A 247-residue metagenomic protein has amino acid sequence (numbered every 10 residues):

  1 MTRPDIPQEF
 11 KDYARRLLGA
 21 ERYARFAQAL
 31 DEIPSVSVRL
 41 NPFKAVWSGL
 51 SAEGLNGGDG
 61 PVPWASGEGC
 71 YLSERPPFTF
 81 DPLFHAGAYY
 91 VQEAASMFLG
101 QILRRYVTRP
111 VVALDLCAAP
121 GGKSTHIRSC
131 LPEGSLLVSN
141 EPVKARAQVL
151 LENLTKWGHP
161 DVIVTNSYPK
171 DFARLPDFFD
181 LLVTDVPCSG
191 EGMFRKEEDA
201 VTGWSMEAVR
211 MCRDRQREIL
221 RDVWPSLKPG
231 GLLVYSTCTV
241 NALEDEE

Functional and structural regions predicted by a protein language model:
M1-E247: S-adenosylmethionine
